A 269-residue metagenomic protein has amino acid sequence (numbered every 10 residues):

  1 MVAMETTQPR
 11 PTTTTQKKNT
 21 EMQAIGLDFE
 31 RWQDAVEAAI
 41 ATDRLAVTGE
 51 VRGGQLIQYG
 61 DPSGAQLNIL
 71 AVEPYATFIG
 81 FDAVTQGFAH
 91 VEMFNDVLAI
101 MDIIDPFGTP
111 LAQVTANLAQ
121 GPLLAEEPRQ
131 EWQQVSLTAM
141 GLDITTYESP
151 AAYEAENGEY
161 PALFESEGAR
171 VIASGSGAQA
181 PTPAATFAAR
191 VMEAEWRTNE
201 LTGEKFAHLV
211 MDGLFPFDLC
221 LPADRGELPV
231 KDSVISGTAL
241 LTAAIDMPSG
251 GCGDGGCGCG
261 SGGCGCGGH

Functional and structural regions predicted by a protein language model:
E5, P9, Q16-A188, A244-H269: OB/S1-fold single-stranded nucleic-acid-binding modules and their adjacent gly/ser/pro-rich low-complexity linkers
Q120-P122, F215-D224: A cross-kingdom feature marking solvent-exposed beta-strand/loop segments within repeated, beta-rich binding/scaffold
Q134, T186, F206-H208, P216 (+1 more regions): Broad gene-expression machinery/nucleic-acid interaction feature
T138-M140, D212, C220-P222: A structural detector for beta-sheet-dominated domains
E193-L219: OB-fold (S1/OB) nucleic-acid-binding surfaces
A223-G237: Short nucleic-acid-contacting surface segments enriched for D/E, G, S/T with interspersed K/R
